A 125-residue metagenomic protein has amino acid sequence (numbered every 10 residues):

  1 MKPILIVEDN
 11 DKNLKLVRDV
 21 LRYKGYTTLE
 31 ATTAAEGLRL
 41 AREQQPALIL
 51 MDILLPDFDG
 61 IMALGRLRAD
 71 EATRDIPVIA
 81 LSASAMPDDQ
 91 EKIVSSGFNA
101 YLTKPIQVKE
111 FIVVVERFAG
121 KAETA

Functional and structural regions predicted by a protein language model:
E8: Conserved acidic carboxylate
K12, T33-E36, D59-G65: Acidic catalytic/metal-coordinating carboxylates
K15-Y23: Charged docking surfaces used in two-component/phosphorelay signaling
G25-T32, L40, L102: Short hydrophobic/Thr-rich beta-strand motif most characteristic of the beta2 strand and flanking loop of CheY-like
R39, I61-R74: Short amphipathic alpha-helix used as the core "switch/output" element in two-component signaling
Q44-L50, L55: Active-site beta3 strand of CheY-like receiver
P56, R74, M86, K104: The feature encodes the CheY-like receiver
I106-V115: C-terminal output helix
